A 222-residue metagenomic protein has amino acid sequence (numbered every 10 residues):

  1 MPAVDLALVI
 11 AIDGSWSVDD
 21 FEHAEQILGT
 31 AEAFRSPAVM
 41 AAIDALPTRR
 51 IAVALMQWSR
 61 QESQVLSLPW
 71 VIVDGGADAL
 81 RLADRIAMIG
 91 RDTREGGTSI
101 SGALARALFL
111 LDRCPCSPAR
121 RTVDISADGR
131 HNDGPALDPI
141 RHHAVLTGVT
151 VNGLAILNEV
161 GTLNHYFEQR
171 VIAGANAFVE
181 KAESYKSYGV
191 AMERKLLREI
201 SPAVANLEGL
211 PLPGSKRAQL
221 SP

Functional and structural regions predicted by a protein language model:
A3-P69, A103, A107, T122-S126 (+1 more regions): Von Willebrand factor
D5, H23-A31, R35, A52 (+10 more regions): Extracytoplasmic/secreted envelope proteins and their assembly/folding machinery, especially bacterial periplasmic
A11-F21, V53, P69-I72, I86-G97 (+3 more regions): Second-shell loop/turn segments in exported
L28-V39, R60, R91, L108-C116 (+5 more regions): Sec-exported extracytoplasmic/periplasmic mature domains
V65, V73, A77-R121, G153-L163 (+1 more regions): Von Willebrand factor
G129-R170: VWA/integrin I-like adhesion module and closely mimicked acidic/polar interface patches used
E159-L207: Von Willebrand factor A/integrin I-like adhesion domains
Q219-P222: Short, solvent-exposed mixed-charge patches
